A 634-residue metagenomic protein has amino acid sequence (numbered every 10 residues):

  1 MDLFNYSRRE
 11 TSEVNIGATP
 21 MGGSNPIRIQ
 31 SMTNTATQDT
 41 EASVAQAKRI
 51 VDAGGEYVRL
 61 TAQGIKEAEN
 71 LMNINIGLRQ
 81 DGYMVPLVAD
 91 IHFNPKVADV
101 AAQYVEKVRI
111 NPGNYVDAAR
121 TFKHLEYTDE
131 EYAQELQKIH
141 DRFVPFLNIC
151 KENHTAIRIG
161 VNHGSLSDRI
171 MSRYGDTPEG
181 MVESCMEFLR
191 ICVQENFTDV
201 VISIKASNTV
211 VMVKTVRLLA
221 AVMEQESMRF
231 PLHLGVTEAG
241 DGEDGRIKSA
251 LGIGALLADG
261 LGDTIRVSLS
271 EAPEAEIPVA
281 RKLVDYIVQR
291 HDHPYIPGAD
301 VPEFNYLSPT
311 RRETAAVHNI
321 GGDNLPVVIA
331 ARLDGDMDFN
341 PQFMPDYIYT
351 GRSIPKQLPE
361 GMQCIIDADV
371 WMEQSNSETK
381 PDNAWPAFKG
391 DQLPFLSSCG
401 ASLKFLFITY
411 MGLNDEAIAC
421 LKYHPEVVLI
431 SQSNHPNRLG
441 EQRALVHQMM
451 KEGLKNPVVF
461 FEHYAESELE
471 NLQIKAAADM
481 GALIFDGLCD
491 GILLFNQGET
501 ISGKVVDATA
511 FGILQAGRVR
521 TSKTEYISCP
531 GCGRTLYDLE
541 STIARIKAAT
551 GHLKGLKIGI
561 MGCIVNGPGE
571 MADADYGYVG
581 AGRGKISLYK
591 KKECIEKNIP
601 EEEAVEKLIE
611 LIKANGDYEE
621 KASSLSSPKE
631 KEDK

Functional and structural regions predicted by a protein language model:
M1-S31, L147-N153, Q289-G335, A548: N-terminal amphipathic alpha-helix/helix-capping segment at the start of soluble metabolic enzymes
D2, G55-E187, H318, V327-L439: Active-site beta->alpha loop and helix N-cap motifs at the rims of alpha/beta catalytic domains
I29, D90, I159, I202 (+6 more regions): Conserved, mostly hydrophobic/aromatic
Q38-R49, F93-A98, S249-I253, G335-P341 (+2 more regions): Short, acidic/polar
E56-R59, V105-T121, A258-E274, G487-I501 (+1 more regions): Glycine-rich phosphate-binding active-site loops on the catalytic face of alpha/beta enzymes
E126-F143, N148, I170-I320, G400-F405 (+2 more regions): Catalytic alpha/beta core domains of metabolic enzymes, predominantly
V288-G298, G517-R518, L553-K557, Y576-K634: Iron-sulfur (Fe-S) cluster-binding modules
G322-M344, D538-G582: C-terminal accessory/binding modules appended to enzymatic or scaffolding proteins
